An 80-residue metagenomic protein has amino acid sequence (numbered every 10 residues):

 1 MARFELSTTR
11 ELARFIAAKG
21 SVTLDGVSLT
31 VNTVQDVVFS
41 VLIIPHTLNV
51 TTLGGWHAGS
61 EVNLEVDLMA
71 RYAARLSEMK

Functional and structural regions predicted by a protein language model:
M1-K80: Conserved loop->alpha-helix
